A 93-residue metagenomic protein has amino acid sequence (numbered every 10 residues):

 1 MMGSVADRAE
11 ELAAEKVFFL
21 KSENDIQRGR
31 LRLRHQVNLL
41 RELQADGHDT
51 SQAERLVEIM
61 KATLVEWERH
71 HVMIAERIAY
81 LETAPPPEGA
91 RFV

Functional and structural regions predicted by a protein language model:
M1-V93: Anionic, Ser/Thr-rich low-complexity intrinsically disordered regions
